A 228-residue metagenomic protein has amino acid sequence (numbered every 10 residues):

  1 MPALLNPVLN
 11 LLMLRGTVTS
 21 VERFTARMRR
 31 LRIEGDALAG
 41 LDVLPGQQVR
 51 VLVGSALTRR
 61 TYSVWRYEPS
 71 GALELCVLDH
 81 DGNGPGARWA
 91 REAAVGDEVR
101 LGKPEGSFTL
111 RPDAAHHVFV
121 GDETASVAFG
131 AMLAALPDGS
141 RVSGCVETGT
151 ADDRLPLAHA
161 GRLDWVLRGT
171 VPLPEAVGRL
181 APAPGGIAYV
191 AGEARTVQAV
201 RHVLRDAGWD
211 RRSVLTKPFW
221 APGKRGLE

Functional and structural regions predicted by a protein language model:
M1-P7: Short boundary/loop segments of OB/S1/cold-shock single-stranded nucleic-acid-binding domains
V8-E92: Ferredoxin-reductase
G35, V53, V77-D79, K103-E105 (+5 more regions): Short, structured patches in soluble enzyme cores that scaffold and shape functional sites
D36, T61, S107, R195-V197 (+1 more regions): Hydrophobic N-terminal alpha-helices or hydrophobic patches in metabolic proteins across all domains of life
A37, L136, L204-G208: Active-site catalytic pocket residues across diverse enzymes, especially alpha/beta-hydrolases
P85-R154, G186, V190: Active-site beta-strand/loop microenvironment that shapes enzyme catalytic pockets
C145-E228: Reductase modules of NAD(P)H-dependent flavoproteins
